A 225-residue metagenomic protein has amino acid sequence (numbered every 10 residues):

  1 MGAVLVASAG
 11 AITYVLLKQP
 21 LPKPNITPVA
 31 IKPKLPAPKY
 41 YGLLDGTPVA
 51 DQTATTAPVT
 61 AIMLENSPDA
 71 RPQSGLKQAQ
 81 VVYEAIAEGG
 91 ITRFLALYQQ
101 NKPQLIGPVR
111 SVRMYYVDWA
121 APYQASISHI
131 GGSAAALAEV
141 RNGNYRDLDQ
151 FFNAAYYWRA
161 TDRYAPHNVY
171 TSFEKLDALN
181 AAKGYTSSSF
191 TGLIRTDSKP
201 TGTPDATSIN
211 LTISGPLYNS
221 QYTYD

Functional and structural regions predicted by a protein language model:
M1-I12: Hydrophobic membrane-insertion alpha-helices, especially the h-region of bacterial N-terminal signal peptides
A7, L21-V81, E88-D225: A surface/extracellular/periplasmic glyco- and lipid-processing/surface-interacting theme
G10-P22: Membrane-interface motif at the C-terminal end of an N-terminal transmembrane signal
